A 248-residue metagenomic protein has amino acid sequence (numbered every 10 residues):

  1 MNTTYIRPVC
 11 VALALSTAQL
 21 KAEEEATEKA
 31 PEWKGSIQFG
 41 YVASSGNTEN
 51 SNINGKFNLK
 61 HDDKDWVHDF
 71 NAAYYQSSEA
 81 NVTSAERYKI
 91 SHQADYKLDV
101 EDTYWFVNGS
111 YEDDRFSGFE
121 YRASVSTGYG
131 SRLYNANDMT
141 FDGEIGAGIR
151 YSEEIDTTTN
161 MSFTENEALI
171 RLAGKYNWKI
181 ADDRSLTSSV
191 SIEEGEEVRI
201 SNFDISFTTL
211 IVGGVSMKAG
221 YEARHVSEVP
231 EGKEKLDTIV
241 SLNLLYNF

Functional and structural regions predicted by a protein language model:
M1-E32, F248: Cleavable N-terminal export/targeting peptides
A26-V67: Short glycine/proline- and aromatic-enriched beta-strand/turn motifs that initiate or cap beta-hairpins
W33, D65-D69, E101-W105, N137-F141 (+2 more regions): Repeated loop/turn-to-beta-strand initiation elements of outer-membrane beta-barrel proteins
I37-Y41, G55-H61, H92-Y96, T127-S131 (+6 more regions): Residues on the lipid-exposed face of transmembrane beta-strands in outer-membrane beta-barrel proteins
Y41-S45, D63, Y74-S78, G109-R115 (+5 more regions): Transmembrane beta-strands of outer-membrane beta-barrel pores
A43-S51, E79-A85, D113-E120, E193-N202 (+1 more regions): Solvent-exposed loop/turn segments connecting transmembrane beta-strands in outer-membrane beta-barrel proteins
D138-E193: Detector for outer-membrane/organellar transmembrane beta-barrel domains, recognizing the amphipathic beta-strand
E197-F248: Predominantly the C-terminal beta-signal and adjacent terminal strand-loop region of outer-membrane beta-barrel
